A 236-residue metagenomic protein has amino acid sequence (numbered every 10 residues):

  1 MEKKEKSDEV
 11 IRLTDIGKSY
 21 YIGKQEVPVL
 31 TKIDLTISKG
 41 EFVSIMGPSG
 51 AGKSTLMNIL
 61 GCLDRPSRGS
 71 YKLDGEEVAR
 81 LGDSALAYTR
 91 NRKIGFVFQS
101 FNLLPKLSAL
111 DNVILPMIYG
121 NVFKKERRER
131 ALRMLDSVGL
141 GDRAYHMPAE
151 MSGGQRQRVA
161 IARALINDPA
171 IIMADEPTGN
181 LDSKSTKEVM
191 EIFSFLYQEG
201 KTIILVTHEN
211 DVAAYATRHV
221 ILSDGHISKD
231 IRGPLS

Functional and structural regions predicted by a protein language model:
M1-S19, K229-S236: ABC-family P-loop ATPase nucleotide-binding domain
E9-L222: ABC family nucleotide-binding domain
H219-I231: H-loop (His-switch) and adjacent beta-strand-loop-beta switch element of ABC-type ATPase nucleotide-binding domains
